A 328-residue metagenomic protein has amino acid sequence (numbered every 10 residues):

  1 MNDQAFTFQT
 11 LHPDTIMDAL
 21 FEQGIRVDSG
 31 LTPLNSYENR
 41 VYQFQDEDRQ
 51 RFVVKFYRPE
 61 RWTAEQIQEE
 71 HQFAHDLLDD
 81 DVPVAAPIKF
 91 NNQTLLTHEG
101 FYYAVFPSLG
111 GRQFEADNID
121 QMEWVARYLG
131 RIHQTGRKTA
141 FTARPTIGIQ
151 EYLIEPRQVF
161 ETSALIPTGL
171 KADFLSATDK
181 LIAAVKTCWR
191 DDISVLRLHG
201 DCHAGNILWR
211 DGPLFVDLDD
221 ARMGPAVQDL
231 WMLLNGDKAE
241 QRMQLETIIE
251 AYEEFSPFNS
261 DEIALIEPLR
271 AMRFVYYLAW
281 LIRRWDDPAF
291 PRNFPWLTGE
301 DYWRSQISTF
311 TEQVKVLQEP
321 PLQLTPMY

Functional and structural regions predicted by a protein language model:
M1-K89, L324-Y328: Conserved NTP-binding catalytic cores of kinases and kinase-like/nucleotidyltransferase enzymes across multiple kinase
Q4, W280-Y328: ATP/Mg2+ or Mg2+-diphosphate-binding catalytic cores that bind nucleotide phosphates or diphosphates via glycine-rich
E38-V54, P87, I182-L230, Y328: Active-site acidic catalytic loop and adjacent metal/ATP-binding pocket of ATP-dependent phosphoryl transfer enzymes
D46-F141: ATP-binding pocket architecture of kinase catalytic cores
P59, G111, P213, A221-M223 (+1 more regions): Activation segment
P59, Y103-A116, R157-L165, Y277-W296: A glycine-centered beta->alpha junction motif in the catalytic cores of kinase/phosphotransferase enzymes
E115-A172, I193-V195, N293: A cross-family kinase active-site recognition segment
A226-P257, R273-A289: Active-site activation/catalytic loop segments of kinase-like enzymes and analogous catalytic loops in related
